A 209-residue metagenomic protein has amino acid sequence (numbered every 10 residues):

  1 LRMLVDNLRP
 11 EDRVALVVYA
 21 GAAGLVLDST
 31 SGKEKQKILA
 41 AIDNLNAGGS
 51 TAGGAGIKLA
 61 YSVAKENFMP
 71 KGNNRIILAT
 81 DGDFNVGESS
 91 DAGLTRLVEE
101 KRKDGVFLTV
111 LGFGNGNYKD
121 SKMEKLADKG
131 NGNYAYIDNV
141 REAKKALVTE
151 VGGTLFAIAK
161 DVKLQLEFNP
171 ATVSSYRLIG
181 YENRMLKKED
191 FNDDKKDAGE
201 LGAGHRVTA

Functional and structural regions predicted by a protein language model:
L1-K163: Exposed acidic/Ser/Thr-rich ligand/metal-binding surfaces
I137, R141, L155-A209: An acidic, Ser/Thr-enriched
